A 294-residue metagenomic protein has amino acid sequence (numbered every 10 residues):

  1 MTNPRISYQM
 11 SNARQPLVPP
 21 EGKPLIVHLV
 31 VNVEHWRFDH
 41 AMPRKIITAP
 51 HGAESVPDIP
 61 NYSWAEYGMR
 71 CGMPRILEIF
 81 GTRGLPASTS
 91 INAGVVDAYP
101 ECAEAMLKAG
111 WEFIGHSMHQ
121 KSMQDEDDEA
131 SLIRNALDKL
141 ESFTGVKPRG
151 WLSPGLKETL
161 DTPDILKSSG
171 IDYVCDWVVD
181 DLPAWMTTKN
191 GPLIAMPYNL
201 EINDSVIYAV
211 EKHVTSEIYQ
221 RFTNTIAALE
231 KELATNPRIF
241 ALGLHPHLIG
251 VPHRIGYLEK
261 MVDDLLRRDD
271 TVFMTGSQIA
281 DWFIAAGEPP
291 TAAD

Functional and structural regions predicted by a protein language model:
T2-I194, Y219-L242, L248-D294: Catalytic alpha-helical scaffold of carbohydrate-active enzymes acting on polysaccharides/glycoconjugates
P197-A228: A conserved mid-domain beta-alpha-beta active-site/ligand-binding segment of alpha/beta enzyme cores
S205-Y208, G243-H247: Active-site-proximal beta-alpha loop/turn segments in soluble metabolic enzymes
